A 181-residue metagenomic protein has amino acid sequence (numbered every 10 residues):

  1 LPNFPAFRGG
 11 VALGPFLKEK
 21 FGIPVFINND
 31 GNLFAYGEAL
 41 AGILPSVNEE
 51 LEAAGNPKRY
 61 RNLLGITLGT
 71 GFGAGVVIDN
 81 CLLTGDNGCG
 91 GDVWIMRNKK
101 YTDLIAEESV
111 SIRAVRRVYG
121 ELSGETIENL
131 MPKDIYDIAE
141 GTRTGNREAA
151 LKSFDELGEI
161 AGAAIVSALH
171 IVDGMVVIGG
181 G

Functional and structural regions predicted by a protein language model:
L1-V11, P24-F26, M175-G180: Short beta-strand-loop/turn "lid" adjacent to the catalytic site in phosphate-handling enzymes
N3-A6, A41-E50, I78-G85: A glycine- and small-aliphatic-rich helix-loop capping segment at beta-alpha/alpha-beta transitions that lines
G10, G14, G90-V93: Amphipathic alpha-helical segments in well-structured domains
P15, E19-I23, L40-K58, R97-G181: ATP-binding/phosphotransfer module of carbohydrate and carboxylate kinases, centering on a glycine-rich
I27-G31: Short loop/edge segments at beta-strand edges and connector loops that shape dinucleotide/nucleotide cofactor-binding
N32-A35, G73: Short, active-site-adjacent cap segments at secondary-structure transitions
L51-R113: Glycine-rich phosphate-binding loop of actin/hexokinase-like ATP-binding domains
